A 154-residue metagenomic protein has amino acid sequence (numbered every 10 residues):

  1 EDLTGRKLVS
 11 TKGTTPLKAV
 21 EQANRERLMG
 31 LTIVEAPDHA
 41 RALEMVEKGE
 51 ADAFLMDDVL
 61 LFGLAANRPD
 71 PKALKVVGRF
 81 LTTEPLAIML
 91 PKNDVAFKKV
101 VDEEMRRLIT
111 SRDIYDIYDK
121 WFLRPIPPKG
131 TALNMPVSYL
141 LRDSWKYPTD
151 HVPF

Functional and structural regions predicted by a protein language model:
E1-F154: Proline/Glycine/Serine-rich low-complexity intrinsically disordered segments that serve as flexible stalks/linkers
